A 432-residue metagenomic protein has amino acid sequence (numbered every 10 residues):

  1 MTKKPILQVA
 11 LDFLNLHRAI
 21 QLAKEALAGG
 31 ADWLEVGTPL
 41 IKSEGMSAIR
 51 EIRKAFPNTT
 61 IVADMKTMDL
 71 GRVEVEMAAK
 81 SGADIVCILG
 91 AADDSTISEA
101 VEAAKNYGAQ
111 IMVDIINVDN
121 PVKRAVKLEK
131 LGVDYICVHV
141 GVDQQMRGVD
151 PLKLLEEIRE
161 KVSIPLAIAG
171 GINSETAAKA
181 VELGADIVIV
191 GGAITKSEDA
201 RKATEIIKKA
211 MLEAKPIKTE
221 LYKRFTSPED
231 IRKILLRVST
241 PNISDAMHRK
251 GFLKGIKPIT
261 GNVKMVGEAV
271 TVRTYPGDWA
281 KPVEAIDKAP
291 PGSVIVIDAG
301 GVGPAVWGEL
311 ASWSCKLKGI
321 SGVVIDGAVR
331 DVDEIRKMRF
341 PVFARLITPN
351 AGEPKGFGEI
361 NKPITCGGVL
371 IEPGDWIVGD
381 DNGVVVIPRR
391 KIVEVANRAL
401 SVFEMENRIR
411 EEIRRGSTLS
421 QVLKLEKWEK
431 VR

Functional and structural regions predicted by a protein language model:
M1-R72, L131, R237-N242, A246-F252: Conserved N-terminal beta1-alpha1 strand-loop-helix module at the mouth
K3, L7, L70-L155, K161: Conserved anion-binding
P5-L11, L34-V36, I61-M65, V86-I88 (+5 more regions): Hydrophobic faces of well-ordered beta-strands that scaffold small-molecule active sites in alpha/beta enzyme cores
F13-R18, T38-S43, T67-L70, A92-S95 (+6 more regions): Short, small-residue-enriched loops and turns at beta-alpha junctions that line or gate enzyme active sites
K42-K66, A100-N117, V149-I172, I206-E220 (+1 more regions): Alpha-helix-loop-beta-strand connector modules within alpha/beta enzyme cores
A100, V181-L183, G192-E220, A399: C-terminal helical cap(s) of enzyme catalytic domains, especially alpha/beta-barrels
D134-I189, A193-I194, T365-L400: Active-site/ligand-binding-proximal alpha/beta "capping" segment
M211, Y222-P373, I387-S417, Q421-R432: Feature captures the catalytic cores and cofactor-binding loops of soluble hydro-lyases/lyases that act on carboxylate
